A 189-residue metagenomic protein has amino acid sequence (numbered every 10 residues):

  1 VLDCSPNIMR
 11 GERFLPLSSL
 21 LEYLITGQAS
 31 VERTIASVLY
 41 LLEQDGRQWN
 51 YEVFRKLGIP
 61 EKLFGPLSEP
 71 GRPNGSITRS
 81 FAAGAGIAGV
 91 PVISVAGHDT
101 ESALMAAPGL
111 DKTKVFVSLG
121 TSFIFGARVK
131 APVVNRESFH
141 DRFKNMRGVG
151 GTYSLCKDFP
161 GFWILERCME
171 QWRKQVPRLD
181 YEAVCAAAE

Functional and structural regions predicted by a protein language model:
V1, I25, L41, A103-A107 (+1 more regions): Buried hydrophobic packing segments
V1-H98: Gly/Ser/Thr-rich active-site cleft segment
L2-S5, R10, G27-Q28, F54-K56 (+1 more regions): A short helix-loop
M9-E12, A36, K62-L63, I87-V90 (+4 more regions): Short coil/turn connectors at secondary-structure junctions
G11-R13, E32-L42, F116-S122, V176-A188: Short alpha-helical "patches" and their helix-cap loops
F14, V92-T100, L104, K114-S118 (+1 more regions): Short glycine-aspartate micro-motif
I25-S30, I77-S80, M105-G109, A127-P132 (+1 more regions): Short acidic, glycine/serine/threonine-rich loops at helix termini
S37-L39, H98-S102, L119-I124, K144-T152 (+1 more regions): Conserved A3 ("GATE") glycine/threonine-rich loop of ANL adenylate-forming enzymes
